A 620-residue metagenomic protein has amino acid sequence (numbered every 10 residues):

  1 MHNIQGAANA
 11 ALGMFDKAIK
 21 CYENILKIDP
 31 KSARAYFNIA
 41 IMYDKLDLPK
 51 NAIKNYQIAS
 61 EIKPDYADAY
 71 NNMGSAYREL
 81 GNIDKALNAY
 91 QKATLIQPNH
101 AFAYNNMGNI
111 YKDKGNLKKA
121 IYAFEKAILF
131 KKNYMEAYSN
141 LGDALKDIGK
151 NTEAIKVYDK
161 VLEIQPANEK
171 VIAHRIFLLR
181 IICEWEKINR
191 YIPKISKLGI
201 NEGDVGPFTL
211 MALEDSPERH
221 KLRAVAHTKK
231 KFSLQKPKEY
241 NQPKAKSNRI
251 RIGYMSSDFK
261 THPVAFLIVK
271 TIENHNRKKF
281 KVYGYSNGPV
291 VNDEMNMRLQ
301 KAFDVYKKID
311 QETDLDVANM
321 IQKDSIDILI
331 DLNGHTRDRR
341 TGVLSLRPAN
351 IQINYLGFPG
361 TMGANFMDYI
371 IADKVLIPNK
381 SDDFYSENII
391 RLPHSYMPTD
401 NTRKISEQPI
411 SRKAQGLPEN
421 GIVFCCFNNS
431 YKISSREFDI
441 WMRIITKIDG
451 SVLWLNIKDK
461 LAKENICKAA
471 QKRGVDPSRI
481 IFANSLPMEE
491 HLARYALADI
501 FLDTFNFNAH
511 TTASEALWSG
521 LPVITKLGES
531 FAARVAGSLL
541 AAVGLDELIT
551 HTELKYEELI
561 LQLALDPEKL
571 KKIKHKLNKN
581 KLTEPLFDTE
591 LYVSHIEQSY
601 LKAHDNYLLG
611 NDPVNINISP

Functional and structural regions predicted by a protein language model:
M1-L417, N429, D439, K468-V475 (+6 more regions): Alpha-helical solenoid repeat scaffolds of the TPR/TPR-like class and their adjacent stem/linker regions that mediate
I250-Y254, F424, L453: Conserved hydrophobic helix-helix packing surfaces used for dimerization/oligomerization
T271-N276, F424, S435-D449: Short hydrophobic signal-anchor/transmembrane segments that target glycosyltransferases and glycosylation machinery
K279-K281, M442-K472, P477: A conserved nucleotide-sugar
L502, A516: Donor-sugar nucleotide-binding helix/loop cap in glycosyltransferases
T504-N506: A short structural motif in glycosyltransferase catalytic domains
L517-W518, A541: Short alpha-helix at the nucleotide-sugar/activated-sugar donor binding site of glycosyltransferases and closely
A533-G544, I549: Short acidic/histidine- and often glycine-rich active-site loop of Leloir-type glycosyltransferases that engages
